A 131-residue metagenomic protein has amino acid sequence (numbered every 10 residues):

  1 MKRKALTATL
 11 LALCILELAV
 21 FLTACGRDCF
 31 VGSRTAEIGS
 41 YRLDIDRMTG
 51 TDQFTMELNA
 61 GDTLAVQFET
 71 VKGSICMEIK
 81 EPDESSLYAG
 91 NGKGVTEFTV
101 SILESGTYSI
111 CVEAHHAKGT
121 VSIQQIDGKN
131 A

Functional and structural regions predicted by a protein language model:
M1-T23: Sec-dependent bacterial lipoprotein signal peptides
C25-T55: Transition segment at domain starts
R27-V31, H116-A131: C-terminal edge strands of extracellular/lumenal beta-sandwich accessory domains
D44-E78: Post-signal-peptide N-terminal segment of Sec-exported extracytoplasmic proteins
D46, Y88-K93: Short beta-strand segments within Ig-like beta-sandwich modules, predominantly Fibronectin type-III
D52-F54, G94-V100, Y108: Short strand-edge motifs at loop-to-beta-strand transitions and within beta-strands of extracellular beta-rich domains
A60-V66, V100-K118: Noncatalytic modules at the cell exterior or secretory-pathway interfaces, chiefly beta-strand-rich lectin/adhesion
K72-G90, I123-D127: Short, surface-exposed beta-strand/strand-loop-strand elements in extracellular ectodomains
